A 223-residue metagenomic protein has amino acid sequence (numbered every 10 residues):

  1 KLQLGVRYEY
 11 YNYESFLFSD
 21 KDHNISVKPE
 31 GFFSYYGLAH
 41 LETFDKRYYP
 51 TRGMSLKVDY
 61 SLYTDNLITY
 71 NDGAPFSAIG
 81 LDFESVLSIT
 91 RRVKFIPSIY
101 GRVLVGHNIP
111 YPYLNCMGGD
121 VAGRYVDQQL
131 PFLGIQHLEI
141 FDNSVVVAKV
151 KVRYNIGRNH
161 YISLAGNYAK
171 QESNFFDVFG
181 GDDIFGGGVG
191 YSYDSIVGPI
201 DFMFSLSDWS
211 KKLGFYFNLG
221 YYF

Functional and structural regions predicted by a protein language model:
K1-L4, D45-Y49, T90-F95, R158-I162 (+1 more regions): Repeated loop/turn-to-beta-strand initiation elements of outer-membrane beta-barrel proteins
K1-N24, G31: Transmembrane beta-barrel wall of Gram-negative outer-membrane proteins
L4-Y10, M54-T64, P97-V103, V152 (+3 more regions): Transmembrane beta-barrel strands of outer-membrane/channel proteins
R7-E14, F44, Y63-D65, E84-V86 (+4 more regions): Structural signature of outer-membrane beta-barrel domains
S19-S26, Y63-N71, G134-H137, S173-D177 (+1 more regions): Extracellular loop and loop/strand-boundary signature of outer-membrane beta-barrel proteins
N24-F32, Y70-S77, L138-D142, D177-D183 (+1 more regions): Replace "Gram-negative outer membrane beta-barrel proteins" with "bacterial and organellar outer membrane beta-barrel
Y35-H40, F44-I156: C-terminal outer-membrane beta-barrel translocator/porin domains of Gram-negative envelope proteins and their
G37, Y191-G198, F202, K211-F223: Outer-membrane beta-barrel "beta-signal"
